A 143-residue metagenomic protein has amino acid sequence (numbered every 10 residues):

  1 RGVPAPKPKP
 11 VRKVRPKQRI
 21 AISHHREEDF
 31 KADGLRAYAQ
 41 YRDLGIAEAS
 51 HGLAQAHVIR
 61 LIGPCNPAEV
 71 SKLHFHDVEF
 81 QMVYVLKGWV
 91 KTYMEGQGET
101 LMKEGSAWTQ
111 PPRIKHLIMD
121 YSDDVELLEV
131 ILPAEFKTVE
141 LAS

Functional and structural regions predicted by a protein language model:
R1, A56-V58, T109, S122-V139: A short hydrophobic beta-strand segment most commonly corresponding to one strand of the jelly-roll/cupin
R1-C65, E140-S143: A short, N-terminal "cap"/entry segment at the start of jelly-roll beta-barrel domains of the cupin/DSBH fold
R36, A49-A54, C65-M82, D123: A short beta-loop-beta micro-motif enriched in histidine and acidic residues
V58-I62, F75-T92, V130-P133: Short, conserved beta-strand element in jelly-roll/cupin
P64, L117, A134-E135: Short coil/turn motifs at secondary-structure junctions
K72, K91-Y93, Q110, K115-S122: Short beta-strand His + acidic residue motifs that chelate non-heme Fe in jelly-roll/DSBH and cupin folds
G96-I114: Short acidic-glycine-tyrosine-enriched beta hairpin
